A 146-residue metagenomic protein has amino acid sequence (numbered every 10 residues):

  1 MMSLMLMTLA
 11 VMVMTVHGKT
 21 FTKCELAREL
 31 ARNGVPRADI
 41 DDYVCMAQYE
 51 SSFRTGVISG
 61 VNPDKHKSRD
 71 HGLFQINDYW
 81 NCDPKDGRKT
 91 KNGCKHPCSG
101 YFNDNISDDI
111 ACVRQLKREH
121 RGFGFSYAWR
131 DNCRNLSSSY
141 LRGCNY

Functional and structural regions predicted by a protein language model:
M2-R54: Export/targeting segments at the very N-terminus of extracytoplasmic proteins
V57-G60: Short, solvent-exposed loop/turn and secondary-structure capping segments
N62-D64, R69-Y146: Catalytic and binding regions of secreted/periplasmic enzymes and modules that target cell-wall glycans
